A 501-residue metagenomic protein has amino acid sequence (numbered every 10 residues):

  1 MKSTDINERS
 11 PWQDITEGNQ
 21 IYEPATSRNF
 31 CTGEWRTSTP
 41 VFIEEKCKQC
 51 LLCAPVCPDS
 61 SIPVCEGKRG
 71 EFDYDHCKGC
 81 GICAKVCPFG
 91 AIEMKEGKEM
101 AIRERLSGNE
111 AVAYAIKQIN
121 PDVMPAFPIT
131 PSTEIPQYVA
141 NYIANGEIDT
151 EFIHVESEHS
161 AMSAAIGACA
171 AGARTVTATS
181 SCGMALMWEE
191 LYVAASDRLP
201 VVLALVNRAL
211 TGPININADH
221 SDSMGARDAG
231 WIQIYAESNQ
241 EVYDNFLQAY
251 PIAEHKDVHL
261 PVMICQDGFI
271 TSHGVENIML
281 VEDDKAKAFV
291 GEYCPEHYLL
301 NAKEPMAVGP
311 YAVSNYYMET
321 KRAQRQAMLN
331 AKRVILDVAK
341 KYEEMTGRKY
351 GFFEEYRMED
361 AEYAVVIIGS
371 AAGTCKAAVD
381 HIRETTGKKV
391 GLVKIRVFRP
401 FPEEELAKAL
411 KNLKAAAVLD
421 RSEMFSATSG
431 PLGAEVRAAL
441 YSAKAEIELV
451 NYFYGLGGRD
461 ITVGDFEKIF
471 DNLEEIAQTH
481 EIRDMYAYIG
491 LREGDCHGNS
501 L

Functional and structural regions predicted by a protein language model:
M1-V56, S60-P63: Ferredoxin-type iron-sulfur electron-transfer modules and their immediate structural context
L52-E71, I82-G97, A377: Iron-sulfur cluster-binding cysteine motifs and their immediate structural context in ferredoxin-like electron-transfer
M100-G225, G230-W231, L247, L491-G498: Thiamine diphosphate
S107-V112, K341-Y363, K376: Glycine-/acidic-rich phosphate or pyrophosphate-binding loops and their flanking alpha/beta elements
N217-P261, C265-G268, A445-R459: Conserved thiamine diphosphate
P261-E354: Conformationally flexible catalytic loops at phosphate/diphosphate-handling active centers
E359-K388, F401-K408: Redox- and metal-dependent alpha/beta enzyme cores, enriched for Fe-S-associated oxidoreductases and cofactor-handling
D420-L501: Peripheral docking tails and interdomain loops at the edges of cofactor- or intermediate-handling domains
